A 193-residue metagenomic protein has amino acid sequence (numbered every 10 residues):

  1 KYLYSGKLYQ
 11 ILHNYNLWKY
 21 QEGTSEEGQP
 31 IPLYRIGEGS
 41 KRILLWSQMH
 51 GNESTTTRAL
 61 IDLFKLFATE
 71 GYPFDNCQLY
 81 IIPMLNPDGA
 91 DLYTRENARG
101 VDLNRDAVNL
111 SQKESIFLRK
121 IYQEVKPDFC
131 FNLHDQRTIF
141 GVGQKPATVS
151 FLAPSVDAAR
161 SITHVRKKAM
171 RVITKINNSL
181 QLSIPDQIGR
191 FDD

Functional and structural regions predicted by a protein language model:
K1-I31: Short glycine- and acidic-rich boundary segments immediately preceding or forming the N-terminal edge of structured
L12, T24, I36, Y72-F74: Generic structural signal for beta-strand residues in well-ordered domains
Y20-E22, R190-D193: Short, Gly/Ser/Thr-enriched beta-strand-loop segments that form substrate-interacting elements of hydrolase/peptidase
P30-L33, L118-K120: Short, charged beta->alpha transition segments
P32-S40: Short beta-strand-to-loop junctions in surface cap/lid or active-site-entrance loops
S40-L44, S54-G189: Active-site/substrate-binding loop(s) of hydrolase catalytic cores
S47: Glycine-rich N-terminal segment of FAD-binding domains in flavoprotein oxidoreductases, spanning the beta-loop-helix
